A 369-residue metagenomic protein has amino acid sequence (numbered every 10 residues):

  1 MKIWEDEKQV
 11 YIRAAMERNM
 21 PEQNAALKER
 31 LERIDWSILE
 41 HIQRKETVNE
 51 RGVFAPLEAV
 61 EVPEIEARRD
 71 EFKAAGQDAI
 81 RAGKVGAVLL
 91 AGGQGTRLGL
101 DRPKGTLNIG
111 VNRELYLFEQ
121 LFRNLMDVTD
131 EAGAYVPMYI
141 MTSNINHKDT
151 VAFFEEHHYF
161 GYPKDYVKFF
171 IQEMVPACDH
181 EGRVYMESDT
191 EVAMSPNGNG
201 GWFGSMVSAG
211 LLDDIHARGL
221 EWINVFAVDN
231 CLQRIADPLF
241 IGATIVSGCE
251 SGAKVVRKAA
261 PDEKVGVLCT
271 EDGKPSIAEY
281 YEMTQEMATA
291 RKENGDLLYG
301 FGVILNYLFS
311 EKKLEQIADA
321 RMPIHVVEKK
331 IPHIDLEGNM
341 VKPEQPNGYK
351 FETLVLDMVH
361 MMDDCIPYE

Functional and structural regions predicted by a protein language model:
K2-I3, D229: N-terminal ligand-binding/catalytic initiation module
I3-K168, P176, Y185-G204, L212 (+2 more regions): N-terminal glycine-rich phosphate-binding loop and ensuing alpha1 helix
E71-K73, I80, A91-G93, V207-S208 (+3 more regions): Short secondary-structure boundary micro-motifs
V88, L107, Y139, K168-F170 (+4 more regions): Hydrophobic/aromatic beta-strand patches that form the interior of the parallel beta-sheet core in alpha/beta enzyme
V88-L100, D179, T284-Q285, V326-H333: Active-site-adjacent bridging/hinge elements
G92, S143-N144, Q172-E173, S208-A209 (+5 more regions): Fold-independent oxyanion-binding glycine-rich loops and adjacent beta-strand/coil segments at enzyme active sites
Y159-F160, K164-E263: Conserved beta-loop-beta/alpha segment of the NTase-like Rossmann-fold superfamily that binds/positions NTPs
I215, G219-N224, L232-A236, I241-E369: Catalytic core of tubulin tyrosine ligase-like
